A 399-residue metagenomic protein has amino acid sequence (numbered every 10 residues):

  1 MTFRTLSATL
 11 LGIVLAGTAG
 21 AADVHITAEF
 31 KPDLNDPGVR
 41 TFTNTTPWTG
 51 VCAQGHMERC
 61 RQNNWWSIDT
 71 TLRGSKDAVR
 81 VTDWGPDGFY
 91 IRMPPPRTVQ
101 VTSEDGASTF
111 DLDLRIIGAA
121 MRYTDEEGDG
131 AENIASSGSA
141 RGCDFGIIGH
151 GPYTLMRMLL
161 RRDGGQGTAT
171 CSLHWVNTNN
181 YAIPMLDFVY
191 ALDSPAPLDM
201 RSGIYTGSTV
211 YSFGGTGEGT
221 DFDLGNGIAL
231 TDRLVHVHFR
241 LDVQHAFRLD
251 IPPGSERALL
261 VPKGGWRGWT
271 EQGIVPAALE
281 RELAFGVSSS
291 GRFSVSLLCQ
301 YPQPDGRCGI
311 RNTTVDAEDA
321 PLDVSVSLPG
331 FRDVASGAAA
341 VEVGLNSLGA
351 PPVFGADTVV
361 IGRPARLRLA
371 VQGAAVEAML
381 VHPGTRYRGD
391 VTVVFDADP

Functional and structural regions predicted by a protein language model:
M1-S7: Bacterial N-terminal signal peptides that target proteins for export
A8-A16: Bacterial N-terminal signal peptides
G12, P276, V315, T358-V360: Sterically constrained small-residue positions within well-ordered secondary structures of folded domains
A21-T124, L192-V326, R368-D390, V394-P399: N-terminal small/polar-rich segments of proteins
I117-S202, G214-F239, E318-G384, D398-P399: Extended, well-structured beta-strand/loop surface patches that form recognition or cofactor-anchoring regions within
